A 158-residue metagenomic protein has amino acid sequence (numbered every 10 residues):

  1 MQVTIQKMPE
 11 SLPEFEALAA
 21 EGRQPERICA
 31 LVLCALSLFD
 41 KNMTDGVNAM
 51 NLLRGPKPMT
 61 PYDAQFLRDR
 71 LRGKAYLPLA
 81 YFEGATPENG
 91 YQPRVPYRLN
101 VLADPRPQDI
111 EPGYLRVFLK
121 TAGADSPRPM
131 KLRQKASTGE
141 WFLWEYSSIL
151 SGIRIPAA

Functional and structural regions predicted by a protein language model:
M1-E83: Core segments of small alpha/beta cavity-forming domains
I5-P9, P13, R94, D109 (+1 more regions): Residue-level signal for well-ordered alpha-helical segments
P25, D104, R128-K131: Functionally constrained cores in energy, signaling, and assembly domains
L36, R54-K57, R98-L99, V117-L119 (+2 more regions): Generic hydrophobic secondary-structure signal
N48, E83, P93-R94, E111-G113 (+3 more regions): Generic alpha-helix signal with a bias toward terminal, lower-confidence helices and secondary-structure junctions
Q65-D125: Surface-exposed, charged secondary-structure patches
K120, D125-A158: Short beta-strand edge/turn micro-motifs at domain boundaries
